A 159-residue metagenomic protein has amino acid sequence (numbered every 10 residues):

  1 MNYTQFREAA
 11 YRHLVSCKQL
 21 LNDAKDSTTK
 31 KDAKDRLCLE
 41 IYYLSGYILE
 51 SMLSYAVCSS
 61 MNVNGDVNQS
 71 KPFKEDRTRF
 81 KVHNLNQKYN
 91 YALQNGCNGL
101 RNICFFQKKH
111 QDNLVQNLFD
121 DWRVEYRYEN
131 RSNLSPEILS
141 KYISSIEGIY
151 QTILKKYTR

Functional and structural regions predicted by a protein language model:
M1-R159: Terminal alpha-helical segments
